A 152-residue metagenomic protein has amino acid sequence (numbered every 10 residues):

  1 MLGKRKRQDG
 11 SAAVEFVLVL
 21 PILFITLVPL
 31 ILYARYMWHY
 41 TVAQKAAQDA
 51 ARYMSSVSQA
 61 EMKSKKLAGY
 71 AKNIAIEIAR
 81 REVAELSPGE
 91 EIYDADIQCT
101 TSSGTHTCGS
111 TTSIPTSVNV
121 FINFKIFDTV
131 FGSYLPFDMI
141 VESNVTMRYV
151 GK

Functional and structural regions predicted by a protein language model:
L2-A79: Alpha-helical assembly-interface signal, strongest on the long, hydrophobic N-terminal helix that forms
D9, T112-T116, V141: Residue-level preference for short coil/turn positions at secondary-structure junctions
V17, D96-Q98, N144: Intrinsically disordered, low-complexity regions of eukaryotic proteins
A51-F121, G151: Short amphipathic secondary-structure patches
F121-K152: Low-complexity, S/T/G/P-rich flexible repeat/linker segments used as non-globular hinges and stalks within
